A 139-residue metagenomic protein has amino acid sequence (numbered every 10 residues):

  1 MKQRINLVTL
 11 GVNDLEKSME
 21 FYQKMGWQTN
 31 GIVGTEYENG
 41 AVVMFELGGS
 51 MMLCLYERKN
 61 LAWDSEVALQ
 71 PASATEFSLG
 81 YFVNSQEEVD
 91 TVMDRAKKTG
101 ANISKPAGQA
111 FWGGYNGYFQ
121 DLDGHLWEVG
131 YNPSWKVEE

Functional and structural regions predicted by a protein language model:
K2, T9-N60: Core segments of cupin and vicinal oxygen chelate
R4-D14, V43-E46, E66-R95, Y115-Q120: Vicinal oxygen chelate
M19, D90, W127: Alpha-helical elements of the RecA-like P-loop NTPase motor core of helicases
F21-Y22, Q70-S73, T99: A short alpha-helix capping/helix-coil boundary motif
I32, E38-N39, N60-V67, K105 (+1 more regions): A short, acidic/glycine-rich surface segment
V43-M44, L53, M93-E139: Vicinal oxygen chelate
Y56-S65, S78-Y81, G130-E139: Short, basic, helix/turn surface patches
